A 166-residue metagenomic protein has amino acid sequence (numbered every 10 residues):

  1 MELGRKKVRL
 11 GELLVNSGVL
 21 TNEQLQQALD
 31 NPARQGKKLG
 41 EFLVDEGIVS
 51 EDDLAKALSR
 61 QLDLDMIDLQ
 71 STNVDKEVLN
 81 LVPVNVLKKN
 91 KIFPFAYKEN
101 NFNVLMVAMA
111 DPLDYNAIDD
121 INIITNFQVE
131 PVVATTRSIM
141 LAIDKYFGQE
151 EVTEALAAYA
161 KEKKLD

Functional and structural regions predicted by a protein language model:
M1-L39, V44-Q61: An alpha-helical, amphipathic repeat domain used for nucleic-acid recognition, typified by the mTERF helical solenoid
R34-G36, D63-D65, L79-N80, L141-Y146: Short secondary-structure transition/capping segments
G36, G40, K89-K91, F127-Q128: Helix-loop-beta junctions that constitute the ligand-sensing/allosteric loops of cytosolic regulatory sensor domains
K37-F42, N101-M109, S138-I143: Short glycine/threonine-rich beta-strand-turn micro-motifs
V44-I123, L165: Polyanionic, low-complexity intrinsically disordered segments
D68, S138-D166: Charged, low-hydrophobicity low-complexity segments
N122-N126, F147: Short, solvent-exposed amphipathic alpha-helical segments in soluble enzyme and RNA/protein-processing domains
Q128-T135: Short hydrophobic alpha-helical runs that function as membrane-insertion/retention elements
